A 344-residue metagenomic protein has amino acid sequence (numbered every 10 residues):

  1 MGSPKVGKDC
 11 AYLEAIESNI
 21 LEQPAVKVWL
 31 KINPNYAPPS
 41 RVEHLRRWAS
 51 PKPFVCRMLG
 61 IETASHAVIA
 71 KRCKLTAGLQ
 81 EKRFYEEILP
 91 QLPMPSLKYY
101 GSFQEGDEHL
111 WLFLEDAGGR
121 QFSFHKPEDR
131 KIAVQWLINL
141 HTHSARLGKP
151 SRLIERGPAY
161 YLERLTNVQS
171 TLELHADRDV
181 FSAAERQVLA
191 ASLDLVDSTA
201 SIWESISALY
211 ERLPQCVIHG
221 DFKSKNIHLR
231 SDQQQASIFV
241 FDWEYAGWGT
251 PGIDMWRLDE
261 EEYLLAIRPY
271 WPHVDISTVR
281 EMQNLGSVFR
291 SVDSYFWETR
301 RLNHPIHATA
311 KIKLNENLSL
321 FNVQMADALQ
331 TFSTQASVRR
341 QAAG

Functional and structural regions predicted by a protein language model:
M1-L110, R230-I238, T334-G344: Conserved NTP-binding catalytic cores of kinases and kinase-like/nucleotidyltransferase enzymes across multiple kinase
W29-Y36, K149-L153, T166-H219, R230 (+1 more regions): An alpha-helical support segment within catalytic cores of ATP-dependent transferases
R72-T76, G118, Y245: Conserved protein-kinase N-lobe ATP-binding Lys motif
E108-G119: Conserved short submotifs of the Hanks-type protein kinase catalytic core that shape the nucleotide-binding pocket
R120-Y160: Conserved kinase catalytic-core helix
C216-V217, H228-V274, T278-R280: Active-site Asp-x-Gly
F222: Hydrophobic HxD+1 residue recognition
D293-G344: ATP/Mg2+ or Mg2+-diphosphate-binding catalytic cores that bind nucleotide phosphates or diphosphates via glycine-rich
